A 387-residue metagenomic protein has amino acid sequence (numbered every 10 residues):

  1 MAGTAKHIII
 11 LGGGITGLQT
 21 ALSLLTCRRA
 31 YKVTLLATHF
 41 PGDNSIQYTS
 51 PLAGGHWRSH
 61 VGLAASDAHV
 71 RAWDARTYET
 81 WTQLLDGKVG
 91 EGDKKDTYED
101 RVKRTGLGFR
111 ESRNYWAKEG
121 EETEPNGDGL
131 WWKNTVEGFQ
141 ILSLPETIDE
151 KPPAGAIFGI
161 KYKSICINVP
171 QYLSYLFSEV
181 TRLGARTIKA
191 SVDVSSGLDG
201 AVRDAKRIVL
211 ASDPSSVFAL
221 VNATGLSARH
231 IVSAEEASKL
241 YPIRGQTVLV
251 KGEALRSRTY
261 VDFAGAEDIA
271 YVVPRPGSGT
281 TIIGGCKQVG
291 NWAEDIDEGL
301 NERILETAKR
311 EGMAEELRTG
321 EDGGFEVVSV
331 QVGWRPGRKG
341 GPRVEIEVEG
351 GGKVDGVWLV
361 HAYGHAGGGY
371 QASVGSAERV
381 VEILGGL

Functional and structural regions predicted by a protein language model:
A2-T16: Beta1/beta-strand and adjacent pyrophosphate-binding region of the FAD-binding site in flavoprotein oxidoreductases
T16, P41, S227: Conserved Rossmann-like nucleotide-cofactor binding loop
Q19, Y48, L198-R303, E315-G320: Flavin-dependent oxidoreductases
T26-T49: Glycine-rich FAD pyrophosphate-binding loop
A53-K151: Dinucleotide-binding Rossmann-like beta1-alpha1 core, especially the glycine-rich loop that anchors the ADP
A65-T80, G159-Y175, D295-L300, S373: Short beta-strand to alpha-helix junction loop
L142-P153, R318-L387: C-terminal catalytic lobe of FAD-dependent flavoproteins
P152, A156-A219, A223, V232: Helical element adjacent to the flavin cofactor pocket in flavoenzyme catalytic cores
